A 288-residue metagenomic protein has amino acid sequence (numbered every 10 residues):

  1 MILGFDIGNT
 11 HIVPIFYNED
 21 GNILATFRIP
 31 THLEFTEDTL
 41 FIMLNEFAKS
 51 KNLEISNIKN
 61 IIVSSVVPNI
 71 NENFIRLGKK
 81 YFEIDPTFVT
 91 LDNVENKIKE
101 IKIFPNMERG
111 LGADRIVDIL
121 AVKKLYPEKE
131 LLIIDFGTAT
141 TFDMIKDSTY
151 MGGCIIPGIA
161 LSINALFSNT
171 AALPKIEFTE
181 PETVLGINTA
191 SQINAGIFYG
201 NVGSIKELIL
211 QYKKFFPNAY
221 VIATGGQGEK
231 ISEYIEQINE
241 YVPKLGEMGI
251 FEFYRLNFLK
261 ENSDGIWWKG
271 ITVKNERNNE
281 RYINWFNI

Functional and structural regions predicted by a protein language model:
M1-G4, T26-L131, T149-I288: Nucleotide/phosphate-binding catalytic cleft detector across ATP-hydrolyzing and phosphate-transferring enzymes
M1-L24, E128-D147, L166: Gly/Thr-rich phosphate-binding beta-strand-loop-beta motif of the actin/hexokinase/Hsp70
